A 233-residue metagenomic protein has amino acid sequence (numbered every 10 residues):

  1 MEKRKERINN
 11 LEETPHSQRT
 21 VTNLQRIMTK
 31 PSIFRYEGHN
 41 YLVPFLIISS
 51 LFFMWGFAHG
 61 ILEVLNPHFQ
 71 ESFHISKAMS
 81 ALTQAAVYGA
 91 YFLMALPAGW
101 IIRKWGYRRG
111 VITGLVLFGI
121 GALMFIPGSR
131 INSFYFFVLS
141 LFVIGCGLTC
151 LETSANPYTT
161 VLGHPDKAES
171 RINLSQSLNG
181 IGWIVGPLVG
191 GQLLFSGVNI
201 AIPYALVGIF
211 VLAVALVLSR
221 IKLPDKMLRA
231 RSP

Functional and structural regions predicted by a protein language model:
P44-Q70: Extracytoplasmic
G56, G60, G145-T153, I184: Small-residue-rich segments within alpha-helical transmembrane domains of MFS-like 12-TM solute carriers
A85-W100: Central cavity-lining transmembrane alpha-helices of secondary-active solute carriers, predominantly the Major
V116-I131: C-terminal ends and interior cores of transmembrane alpha-helices in multi-pass membrane transporters/permeases
F142-S177: Cytoplasmic helix-loop-helix junction between adjacent transmembrane helices in 12-TM secondary transporters
S175-K222: Helix-loop-helix hairpin linking two adjacent transmembrane segments in secondary transporters
